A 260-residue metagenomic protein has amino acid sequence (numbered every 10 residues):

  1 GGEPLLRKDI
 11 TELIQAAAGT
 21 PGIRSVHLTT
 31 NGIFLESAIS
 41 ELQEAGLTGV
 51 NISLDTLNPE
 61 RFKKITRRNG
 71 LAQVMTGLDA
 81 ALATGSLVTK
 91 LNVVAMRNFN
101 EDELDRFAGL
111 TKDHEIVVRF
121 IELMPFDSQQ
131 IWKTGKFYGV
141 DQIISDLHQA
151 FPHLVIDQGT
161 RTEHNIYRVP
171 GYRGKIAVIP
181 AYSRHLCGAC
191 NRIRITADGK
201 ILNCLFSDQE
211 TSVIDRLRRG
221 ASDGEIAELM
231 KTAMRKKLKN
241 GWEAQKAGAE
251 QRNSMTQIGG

Functional and structural regions predicted by a protein language model:
E3-I121: Radical SAM/AdoMet-radical enzyme domain recognition
G109-D113, L123-G260: Auxiliary Fe-S-binding modules of radical SAM enzymes
